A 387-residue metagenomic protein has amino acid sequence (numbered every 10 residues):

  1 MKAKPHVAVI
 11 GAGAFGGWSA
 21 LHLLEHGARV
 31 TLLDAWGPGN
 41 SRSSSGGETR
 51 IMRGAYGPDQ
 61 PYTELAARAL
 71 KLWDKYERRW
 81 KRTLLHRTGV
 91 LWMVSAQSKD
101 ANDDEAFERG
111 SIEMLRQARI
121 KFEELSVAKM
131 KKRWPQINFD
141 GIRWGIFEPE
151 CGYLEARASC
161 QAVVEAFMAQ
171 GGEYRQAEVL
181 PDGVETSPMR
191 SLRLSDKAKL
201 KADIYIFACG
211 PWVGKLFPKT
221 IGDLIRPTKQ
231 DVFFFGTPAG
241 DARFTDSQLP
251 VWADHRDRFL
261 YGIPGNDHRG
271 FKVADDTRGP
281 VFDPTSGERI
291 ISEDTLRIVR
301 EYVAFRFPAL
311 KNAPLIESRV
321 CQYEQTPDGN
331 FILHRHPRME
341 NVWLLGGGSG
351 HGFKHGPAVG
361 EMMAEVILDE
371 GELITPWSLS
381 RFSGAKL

Functional and structural regions predicted by a protein language model:
P5-L32: N-terminal Rossmann-like FAD-binding beta1-loop-alpha1 element of flavoenzymes
I10, L200-P211, G360: Short hydrophobic core segments
L21-H26, K81-R87, I204-N341: Active-site substrate-recognition segment that forms the wall of the catalytic cavity or substrate channel
E25-S45: Glycine-rich FAD pyrophosphate-binding loop
T49-R133: Dinucleotide-binding Rossmann-like beta1-alpha1 core, especially the glycine-rich loop that anchors the ADP
E64, Q97-F107, I146-E165, I290-T295 (+1 more regions): Short beta-strand to alpha-helix junction loop
F147-D196, L200-D203: Helical element adjacent to the flavin cofactor pocket in flavoenzyme catalytic cores
Y302-L387: C-terminal catalytic lobe of FAD-dependent flavoproteins
